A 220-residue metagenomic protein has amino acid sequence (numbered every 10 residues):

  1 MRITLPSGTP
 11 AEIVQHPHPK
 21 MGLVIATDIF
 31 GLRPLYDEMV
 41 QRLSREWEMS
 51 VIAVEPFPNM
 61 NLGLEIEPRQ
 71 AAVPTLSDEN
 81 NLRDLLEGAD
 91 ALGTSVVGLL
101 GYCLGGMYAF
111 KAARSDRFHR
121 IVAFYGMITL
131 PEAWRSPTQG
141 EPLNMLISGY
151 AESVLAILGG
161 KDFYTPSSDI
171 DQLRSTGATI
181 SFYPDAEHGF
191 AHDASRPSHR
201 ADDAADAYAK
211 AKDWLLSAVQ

Functional and structural regions predicted by a protein language model:
M1-Q220: N-terminal cap/leader regions of alpha/beta-hydrolase-fold enzymes, predominantly small-molecule hydrolases
